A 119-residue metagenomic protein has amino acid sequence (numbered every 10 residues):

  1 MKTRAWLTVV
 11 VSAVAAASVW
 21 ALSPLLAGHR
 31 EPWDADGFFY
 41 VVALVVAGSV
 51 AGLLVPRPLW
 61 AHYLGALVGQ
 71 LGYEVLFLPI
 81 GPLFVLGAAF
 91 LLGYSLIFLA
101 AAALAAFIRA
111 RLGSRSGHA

Functional and structural regions predicted by a protein language model:
M1-K2, A17-E31, A51-P56: Short juxtamembrane and helix-loop transition motifs at transmembrane-helix boundaries in membrane proteins
T3-V11, L96-A119: Membrane-water interface at the C-terminal end of transmembrane alpha helices
R4-W20, A66: Alpha-helical transmembrane segments
G28-G37, A61: Short, amphipathic, aromatic/basic-enriched membrane-interface segments that mark the entry/exit of transmembrane
W33-V45, G87-F98: Alpha-helical transmembrane segments of polytopic membrane proteins
V42-W60: Canonical alpha-helical transmembrane segments
P58-L71: Central hydrophobic cores of alpha-helical transmembrane segments in multi-pass integral membrane proteins
G72-L92: Membrane-helix boundary connector in multi-pass membrane proteins
